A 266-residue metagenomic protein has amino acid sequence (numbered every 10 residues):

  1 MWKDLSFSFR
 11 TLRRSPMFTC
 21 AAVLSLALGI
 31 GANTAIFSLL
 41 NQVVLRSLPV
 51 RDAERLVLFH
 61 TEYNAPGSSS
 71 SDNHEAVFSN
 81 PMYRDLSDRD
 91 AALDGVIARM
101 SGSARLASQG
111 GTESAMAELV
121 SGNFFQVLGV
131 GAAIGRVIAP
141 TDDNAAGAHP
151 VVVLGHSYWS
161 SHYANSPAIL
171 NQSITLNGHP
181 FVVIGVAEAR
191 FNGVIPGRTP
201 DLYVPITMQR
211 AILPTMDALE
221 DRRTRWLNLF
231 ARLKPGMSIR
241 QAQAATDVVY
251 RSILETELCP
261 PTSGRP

Functional and structural regions predicted by a protein language model:
M1-F18, P66, E75, G111 (+3 more regions): Membrane-helix entry/capping segments
K3, F7, R14, Q42 (+5 more regions): Generic recognition of well-ordered alpha-helical segments within structured catalytic/regulatory domains
A21-S25, G29: Alpha-helical transmembrane segments of integral membrane proteins
L28-E62: Alpha-helical transmembrane segments
E54, L93-G95, H179-V182: Loop/turn elements at helix/coil->beta-strand transitions in domains of secreted/extracellular proteins
L58-T61, A76-A139, I253: Short amphipathic beta-strand/extended segments in non-transmembrane regions
S68-V77, M116, D143, R232: Acyl-group handling in specialized metabolite and lipid biosynthesis
M116-P140, H149-P266: Mid-to-C-terminal secondary-structure elements that act as membrane-proximal/extracytoplasmic interface segments
